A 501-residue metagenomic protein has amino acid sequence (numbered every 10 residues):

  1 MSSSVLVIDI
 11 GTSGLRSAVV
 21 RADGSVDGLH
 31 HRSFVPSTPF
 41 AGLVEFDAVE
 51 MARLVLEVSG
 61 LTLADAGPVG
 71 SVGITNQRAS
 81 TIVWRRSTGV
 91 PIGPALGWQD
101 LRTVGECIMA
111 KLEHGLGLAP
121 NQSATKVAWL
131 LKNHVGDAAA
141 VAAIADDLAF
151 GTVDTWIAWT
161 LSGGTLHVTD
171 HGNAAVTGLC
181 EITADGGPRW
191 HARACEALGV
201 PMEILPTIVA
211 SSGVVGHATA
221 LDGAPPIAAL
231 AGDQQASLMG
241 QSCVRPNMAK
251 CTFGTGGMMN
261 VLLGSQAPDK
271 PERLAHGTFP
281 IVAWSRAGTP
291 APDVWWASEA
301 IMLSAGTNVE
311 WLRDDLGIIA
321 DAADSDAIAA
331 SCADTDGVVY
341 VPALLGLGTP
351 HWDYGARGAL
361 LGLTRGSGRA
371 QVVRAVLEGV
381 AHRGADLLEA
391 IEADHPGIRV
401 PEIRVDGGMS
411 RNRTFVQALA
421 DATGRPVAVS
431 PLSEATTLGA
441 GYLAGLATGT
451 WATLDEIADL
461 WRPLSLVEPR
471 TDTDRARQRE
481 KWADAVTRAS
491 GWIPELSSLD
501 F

Functional and structural regions predicted by a protein language model:
M1-H31, T38, G70-I108, L263-F501: Glycine/Thr-rich phosphate-binding loops that ligate phosphate moieties of nucleotide and other phosphorylated ligands
D9, G73-N76, T152-D154, A231 (+3 more regions): Short beta-strand segments
I10-T12, H114-G232, A297, A305 (+5 more regions): Gly/Ser/Thr-rich active-site cleft segment
G28-P68, G115: N-terminal phosphate-binding loop and adjacent alpha-helix
F34-E45, A110, V168-A175, T364-Q371: Gly-rich Lys/Arg/Thr-decorated short loops/hinges at beta-loop-alpha junctions or inter-strand turns that position
V55-G70, H134-I144, T160, A192-M202 (+1 more regions): Phosphate/pyrophosphate-binding loops at sites that engage ATP/ADP/AMP, CoA/4′-phosphopantetheine, polyphosphate
K111-T125, P225-L230, M248-K250, L446-L460: A polyampholytic, Gly/Pro-enriched intrinsically disordered region
A174-W296, S304-T307, A320-I328, D334 (+2 more regions): ATP-dependent carbohydrate kinase catalytic cores
